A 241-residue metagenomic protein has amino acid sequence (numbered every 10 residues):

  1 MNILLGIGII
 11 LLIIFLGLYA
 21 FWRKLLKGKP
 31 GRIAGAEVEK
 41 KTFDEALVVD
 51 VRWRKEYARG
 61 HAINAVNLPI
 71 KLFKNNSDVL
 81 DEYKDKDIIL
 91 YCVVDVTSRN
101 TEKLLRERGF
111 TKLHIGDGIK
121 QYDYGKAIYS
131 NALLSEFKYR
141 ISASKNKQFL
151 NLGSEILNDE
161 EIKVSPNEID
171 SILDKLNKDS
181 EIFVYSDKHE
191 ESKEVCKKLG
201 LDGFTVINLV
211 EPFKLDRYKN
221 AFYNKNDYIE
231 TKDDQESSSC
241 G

Functional and structural regions predicted by a protein language model:
N2-E37, F43-A46, R54-D87, V93-Q148 (+2 more regions): Rhodanese-like catalytic fold shared by cysteine-dependent sulfurtransferases and DSP/PTP-type phosphatases
D50: N-terminal glycine-rich beta->alpha transition that marks the start or flank of a dinucleotide-binding site
